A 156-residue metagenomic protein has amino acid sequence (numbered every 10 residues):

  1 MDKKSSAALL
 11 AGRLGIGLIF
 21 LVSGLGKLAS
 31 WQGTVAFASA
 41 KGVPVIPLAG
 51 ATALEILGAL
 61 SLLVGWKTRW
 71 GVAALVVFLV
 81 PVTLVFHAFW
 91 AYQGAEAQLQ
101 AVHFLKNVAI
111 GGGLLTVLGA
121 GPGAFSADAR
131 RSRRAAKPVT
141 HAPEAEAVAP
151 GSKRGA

Functional and structural regions predicted by a protein language model:
M1-A29, A36, V45-L57, L63-A156: Extended, low-polarity transmembrane helix blocks
K41-V43: Juxtamembrane segments of multi-pass membrane glycosylation machinery that transfer sugars from lipid-linked donors
